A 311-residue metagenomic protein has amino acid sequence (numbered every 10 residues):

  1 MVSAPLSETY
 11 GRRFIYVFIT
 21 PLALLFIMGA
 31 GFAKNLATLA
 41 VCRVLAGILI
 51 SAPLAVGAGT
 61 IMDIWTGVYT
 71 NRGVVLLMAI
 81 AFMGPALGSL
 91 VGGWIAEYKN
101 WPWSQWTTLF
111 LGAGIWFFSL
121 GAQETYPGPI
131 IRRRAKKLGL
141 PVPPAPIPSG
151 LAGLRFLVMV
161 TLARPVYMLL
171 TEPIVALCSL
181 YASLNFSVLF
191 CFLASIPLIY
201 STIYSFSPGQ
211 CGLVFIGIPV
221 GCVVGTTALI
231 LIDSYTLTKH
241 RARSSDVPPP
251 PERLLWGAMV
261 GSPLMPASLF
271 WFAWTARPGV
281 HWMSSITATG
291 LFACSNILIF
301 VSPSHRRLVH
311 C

Functional and structural regions predicted by a protein language model:
M1-C311: A six-helix transmembrane bundle that forms the core substrate pathway of small-molecule transporters
